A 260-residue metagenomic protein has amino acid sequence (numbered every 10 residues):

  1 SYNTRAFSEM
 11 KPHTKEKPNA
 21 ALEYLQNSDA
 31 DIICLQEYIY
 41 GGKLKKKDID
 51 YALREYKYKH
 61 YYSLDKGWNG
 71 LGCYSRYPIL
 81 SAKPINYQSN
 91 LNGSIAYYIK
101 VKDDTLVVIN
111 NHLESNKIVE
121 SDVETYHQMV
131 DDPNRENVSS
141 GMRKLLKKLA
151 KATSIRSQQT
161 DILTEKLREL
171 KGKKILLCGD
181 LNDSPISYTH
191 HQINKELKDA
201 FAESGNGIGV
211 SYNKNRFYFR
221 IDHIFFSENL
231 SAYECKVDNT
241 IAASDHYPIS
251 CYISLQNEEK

Functional and structural regions predicted by a protein language model:
S1-D50, T160-D161, L255-K260: N-terminal, active-site-proximal structural segment of metallo-dependent hydrolase catalytic domains
Y2-T4, E37-Y38, L113, D180-L181 (+1 more regions): Active-site metal-binding loops of divalent metal-dependent hydrolases
T4-P18, K117-A152: Acidic/histidine-rich helix-loop elements that form or flank divalent-metal/phosphate-binding sites at the catalytic
A6-E9, Y40-L44, K66-G70, L91 (+4 more regions): Active-site environment of divalent metal-dependent phosphoester hydrolases
S8, I32-E37, L146-T153, L177-C178: Second-shell loop/turn segments in exported
Q26, I32, Q36-Y126, V237-T240: Structured beta-strand-rich core segments of catalytic domains in phosphoester-bond hydrolases
K83-I85, Y98, S157-L176, L181-K260: Metal-dependent phosphoester-hydrolase catalytic domains
